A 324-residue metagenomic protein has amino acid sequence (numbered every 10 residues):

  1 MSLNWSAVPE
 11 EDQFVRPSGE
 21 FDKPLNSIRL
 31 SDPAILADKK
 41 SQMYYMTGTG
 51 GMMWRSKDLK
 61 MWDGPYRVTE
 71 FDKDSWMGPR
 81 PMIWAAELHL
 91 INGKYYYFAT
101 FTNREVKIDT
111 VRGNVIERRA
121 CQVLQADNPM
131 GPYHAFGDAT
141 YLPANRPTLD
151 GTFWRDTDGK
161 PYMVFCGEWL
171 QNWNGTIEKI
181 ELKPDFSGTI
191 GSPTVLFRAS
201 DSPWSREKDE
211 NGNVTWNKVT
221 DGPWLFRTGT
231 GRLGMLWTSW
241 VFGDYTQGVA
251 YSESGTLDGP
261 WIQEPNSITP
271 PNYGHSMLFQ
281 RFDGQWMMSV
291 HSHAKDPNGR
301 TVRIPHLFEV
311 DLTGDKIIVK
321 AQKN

Functional and structural regions predicted by a protein language model:
M1-N324: Carbohydrate-active catalytic/glycan-binding domains of CAZyme proteins, especially the secreted or lumenal ectodomains
